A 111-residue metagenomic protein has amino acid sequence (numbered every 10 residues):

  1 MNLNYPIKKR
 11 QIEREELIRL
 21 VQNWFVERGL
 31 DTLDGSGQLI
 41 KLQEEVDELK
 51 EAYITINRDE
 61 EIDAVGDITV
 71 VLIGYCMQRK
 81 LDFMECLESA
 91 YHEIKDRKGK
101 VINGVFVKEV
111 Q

Functional and structural regions predicted by a protein language model:
M1-V65, T69-Q111: Flexible "arm" and connector segments at domain edges
